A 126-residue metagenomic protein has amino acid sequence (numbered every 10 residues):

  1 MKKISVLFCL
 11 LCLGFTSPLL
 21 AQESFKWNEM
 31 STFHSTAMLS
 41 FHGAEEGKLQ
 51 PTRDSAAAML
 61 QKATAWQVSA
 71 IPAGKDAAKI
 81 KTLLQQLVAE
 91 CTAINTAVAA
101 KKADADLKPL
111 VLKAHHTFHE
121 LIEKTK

Functional and structural regions predicted by a protein language model:
I4-F15: Sec-dependent N-terminal signal peptides
F15-Q22: Sec/Tat signal peptide C-region and signal peptidase I cleavage site
E23-K126: Mature extracytoplasmic or organellar-lumen-exposed domains after removal of signal/transit peptides
